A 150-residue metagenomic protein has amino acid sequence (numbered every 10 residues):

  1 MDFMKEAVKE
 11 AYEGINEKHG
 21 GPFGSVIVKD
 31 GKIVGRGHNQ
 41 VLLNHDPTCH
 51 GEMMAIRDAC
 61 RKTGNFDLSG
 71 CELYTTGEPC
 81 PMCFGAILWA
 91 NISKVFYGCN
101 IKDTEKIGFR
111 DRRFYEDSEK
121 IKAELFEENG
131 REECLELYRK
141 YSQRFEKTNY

Functional and structural regions predicted by a protein language model:
M1-N16, P79, A86-Y150: Zinc-dependent deaminase
E17-G21: A short helix-loop-beta-strand connector motif used in the catalytic cores of GNAT acetyltransferases and, in some
P22-G31: Short beta-strand scaffold segments in enzyme catalytic cores
S25, G64-N65, Y115-D117: Short secondary-structure boundary/capping segments
V34-V41: Short beta->alpha transition motifs characteristic of CBS
V41, T75, C99: Residues that line or immediately flank small-molecule/substrate-binding pockets and catalytic motifs
H45-C49, M53-L88: Helix-adjacent hinge/juxtasegments
